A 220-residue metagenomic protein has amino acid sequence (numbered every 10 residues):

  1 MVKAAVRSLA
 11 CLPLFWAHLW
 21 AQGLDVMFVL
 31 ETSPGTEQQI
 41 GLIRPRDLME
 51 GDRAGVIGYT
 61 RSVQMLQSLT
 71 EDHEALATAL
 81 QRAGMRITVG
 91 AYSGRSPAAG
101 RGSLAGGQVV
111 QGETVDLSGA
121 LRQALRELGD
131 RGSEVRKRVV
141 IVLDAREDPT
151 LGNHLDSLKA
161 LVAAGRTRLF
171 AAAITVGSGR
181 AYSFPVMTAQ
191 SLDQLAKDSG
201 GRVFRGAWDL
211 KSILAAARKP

Functional and structural regions predicted by a protein language model:
M1-R7: Positively charged n-region of N-terminal signal peptides that target proteins for export
R7-H18: Bacterial N-terminal signal peptides
Q22-A98, A120-Q123, R138-L143: Von Willebrand factor
T36-Q39, Q64-S68, D148-H154, S178-S183 (+1 more regions): Extracytoplasmic/secreted cell-surface and envelope-processing proteins
E50-A54, S133-V139, A163-F170, S199-R202: Loop/turn elements at helix/coil->beta-strand transitions in domains of secreted/extracellular proteins
Q64-M65, A75-K137, T175-R180, M187 (+1 more regions): Von Willebrand factor
L143-Q194: VWA/integrin I-like adhesion module and closely mimicked acidic/polar interface patches used
Q194-K197, F204-P220: C-terminal "exit" segments of structured domains
